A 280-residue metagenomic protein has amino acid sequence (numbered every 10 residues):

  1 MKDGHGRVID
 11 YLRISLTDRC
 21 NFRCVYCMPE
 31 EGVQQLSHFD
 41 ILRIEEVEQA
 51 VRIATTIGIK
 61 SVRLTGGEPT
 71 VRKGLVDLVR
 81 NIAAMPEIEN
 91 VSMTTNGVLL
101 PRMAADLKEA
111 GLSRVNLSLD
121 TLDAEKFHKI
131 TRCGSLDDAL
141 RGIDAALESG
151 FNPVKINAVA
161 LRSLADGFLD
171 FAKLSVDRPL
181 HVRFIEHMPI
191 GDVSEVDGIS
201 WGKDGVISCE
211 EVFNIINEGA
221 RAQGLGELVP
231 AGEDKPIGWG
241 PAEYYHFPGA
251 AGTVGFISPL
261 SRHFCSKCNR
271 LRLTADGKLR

Functional and structural regions predicted by a protein language model:
G4-I44: Canonical Radical SAM [4Fe-4S] cluster-binding loop centered on the CxxxCxxC motif and its immediate flanking residues
F22, A124-E125, H263: Glycine-centered loop/turn positions within well-structured domains that cap or flank conserved ligand/cofactor-binding
C27, A250, C268: Short Cys/His-rich metal-coordination motifs, predominantly Zn2+-binding knuckles/fingers
I41-L64, V71-I185: Radical SAM/AdoMet-radical enzyme domain recognition
T95, G232, S258: Short loop/edge segments at beta-strand edges and connector loops that shape dinucleotide/nucleotide cofactor-binding
E125-H128, C133-D144, E148-T253: Radical SAM enzyme [4Fe-4S]-AdoMet core and its adjacent flexible, acidic and glycine-rich loops/tails across
V254-S261: Short, basic/aromatic recognition patches
S261-R280: A C-terminal functional module that forms or caps the active site or interfaces directly with catalytic machinery
